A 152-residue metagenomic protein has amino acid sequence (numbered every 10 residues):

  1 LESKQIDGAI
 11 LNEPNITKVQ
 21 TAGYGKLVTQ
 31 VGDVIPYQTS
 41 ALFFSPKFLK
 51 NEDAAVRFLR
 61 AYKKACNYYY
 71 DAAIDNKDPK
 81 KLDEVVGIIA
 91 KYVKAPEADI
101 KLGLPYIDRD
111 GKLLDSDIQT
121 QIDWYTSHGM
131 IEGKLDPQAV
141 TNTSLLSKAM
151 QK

Functional and structural regions predicted by a protein language model:
E2-I88: Pocket-lining segment of extracytoplasmic ligand-binding domains
S3-D7, G25, E97-A98, G129-Q138: A local structural motif
G8, L42, G111, V140 (+1 more regions): Generic preference for hydrophobic/aromatic residues in regular secondary structure cores
N12, Q30-V31, D99-K101, D136-P137: Short loop/turn and capping residues at structural boundaries
K18-V19, P36-Q38, I107-D108, N142-L145: Short secondary-structure boundary/hinge segments and terminal tails
L27, G32, S45, D115-S116 (+1 more regions): Alpha-helix boundary/capping detector
K50-E132: Secondary-structure end/capping motifs
Q119-K152: Conserved C-terminal helix/tail region of periplasmic/extracytoplasmic solute-binding proteins
